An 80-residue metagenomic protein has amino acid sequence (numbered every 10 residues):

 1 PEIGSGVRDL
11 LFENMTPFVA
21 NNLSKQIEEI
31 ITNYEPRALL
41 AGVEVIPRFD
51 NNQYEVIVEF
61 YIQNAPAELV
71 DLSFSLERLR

Functional and structural regions predicted by a protein language model:
P1-K25, E29, A41-R80: Immediate N-terminus of the mature polypeptide
T32-L40: Short secondary-structure junctions
